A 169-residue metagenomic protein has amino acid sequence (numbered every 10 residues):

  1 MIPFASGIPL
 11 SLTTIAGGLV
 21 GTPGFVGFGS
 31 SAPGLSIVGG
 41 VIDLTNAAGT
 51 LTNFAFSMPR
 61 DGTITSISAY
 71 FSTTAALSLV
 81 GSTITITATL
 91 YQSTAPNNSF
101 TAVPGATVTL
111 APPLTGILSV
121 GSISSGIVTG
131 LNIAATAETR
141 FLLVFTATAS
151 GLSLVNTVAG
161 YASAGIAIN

Functional and structural regions predicted by a protein language model:
M1-N169: Extracellular jelly-roll beta-sandwich "head" domains, especially the C-terminal globular C1q domain
